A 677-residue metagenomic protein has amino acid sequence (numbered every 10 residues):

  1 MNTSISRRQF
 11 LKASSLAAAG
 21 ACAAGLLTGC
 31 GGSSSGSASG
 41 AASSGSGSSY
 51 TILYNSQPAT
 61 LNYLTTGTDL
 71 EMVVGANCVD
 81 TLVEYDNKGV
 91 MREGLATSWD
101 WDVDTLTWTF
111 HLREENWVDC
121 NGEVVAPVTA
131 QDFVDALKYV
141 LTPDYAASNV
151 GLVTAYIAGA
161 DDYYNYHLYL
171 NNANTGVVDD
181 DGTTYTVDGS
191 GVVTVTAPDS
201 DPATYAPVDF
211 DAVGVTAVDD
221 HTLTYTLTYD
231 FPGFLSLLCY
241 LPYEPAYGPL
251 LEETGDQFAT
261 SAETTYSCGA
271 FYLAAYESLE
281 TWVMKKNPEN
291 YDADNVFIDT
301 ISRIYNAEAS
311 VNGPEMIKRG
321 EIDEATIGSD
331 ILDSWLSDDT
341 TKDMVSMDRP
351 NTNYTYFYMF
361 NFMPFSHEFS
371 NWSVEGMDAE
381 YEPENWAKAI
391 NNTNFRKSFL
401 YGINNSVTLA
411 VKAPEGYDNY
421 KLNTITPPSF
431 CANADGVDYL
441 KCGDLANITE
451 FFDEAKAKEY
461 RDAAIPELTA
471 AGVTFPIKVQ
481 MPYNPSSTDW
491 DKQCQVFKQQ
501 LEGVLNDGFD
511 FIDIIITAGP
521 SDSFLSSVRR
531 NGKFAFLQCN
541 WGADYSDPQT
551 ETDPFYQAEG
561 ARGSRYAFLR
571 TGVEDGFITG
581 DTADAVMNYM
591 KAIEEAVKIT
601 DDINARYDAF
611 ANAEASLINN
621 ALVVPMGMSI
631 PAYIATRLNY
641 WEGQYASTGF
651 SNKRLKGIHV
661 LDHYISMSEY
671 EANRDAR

Functional and structural regions predicted by a protein language model:
F10, K388-K397, Y401, N405 (+5 more regions): Extracytoplasmic/peripheral linker and loop segments enriched in polar/acidic and small residues with frequent Thr/Pro
C30, W335-K456, G580-D584, A621-R637: Local pocket/hinge segments that shape ligand/substrate recognition
L53-V103, Y266: N-terminal lobe/hinge region of extracytoplasmic solute-binding protein
R92, K285, W386-L505, N612 (+1 more regions): Append "and occasionally in soluble cytosolic enzymes with long acidic Gly/Pro-rich linkers
C120, S278, R319, E450-A455 (+4 more regions): Ligand/substrate-recognition segments at binding pockets and active sites
D180-T183, V187-A212, D220-H221, T226-S302 (+2 more regions): Gly/Pro-rich hinge or "lid" segments in bacterial periplasmic/extracellular proteins
E253-G255, A259, E289-D338, T352: Ligand-site clamp/hinge motif
Y556, A635-R677: Long beta-strand-rich cores associated with HINT superfamily self-processing modules
